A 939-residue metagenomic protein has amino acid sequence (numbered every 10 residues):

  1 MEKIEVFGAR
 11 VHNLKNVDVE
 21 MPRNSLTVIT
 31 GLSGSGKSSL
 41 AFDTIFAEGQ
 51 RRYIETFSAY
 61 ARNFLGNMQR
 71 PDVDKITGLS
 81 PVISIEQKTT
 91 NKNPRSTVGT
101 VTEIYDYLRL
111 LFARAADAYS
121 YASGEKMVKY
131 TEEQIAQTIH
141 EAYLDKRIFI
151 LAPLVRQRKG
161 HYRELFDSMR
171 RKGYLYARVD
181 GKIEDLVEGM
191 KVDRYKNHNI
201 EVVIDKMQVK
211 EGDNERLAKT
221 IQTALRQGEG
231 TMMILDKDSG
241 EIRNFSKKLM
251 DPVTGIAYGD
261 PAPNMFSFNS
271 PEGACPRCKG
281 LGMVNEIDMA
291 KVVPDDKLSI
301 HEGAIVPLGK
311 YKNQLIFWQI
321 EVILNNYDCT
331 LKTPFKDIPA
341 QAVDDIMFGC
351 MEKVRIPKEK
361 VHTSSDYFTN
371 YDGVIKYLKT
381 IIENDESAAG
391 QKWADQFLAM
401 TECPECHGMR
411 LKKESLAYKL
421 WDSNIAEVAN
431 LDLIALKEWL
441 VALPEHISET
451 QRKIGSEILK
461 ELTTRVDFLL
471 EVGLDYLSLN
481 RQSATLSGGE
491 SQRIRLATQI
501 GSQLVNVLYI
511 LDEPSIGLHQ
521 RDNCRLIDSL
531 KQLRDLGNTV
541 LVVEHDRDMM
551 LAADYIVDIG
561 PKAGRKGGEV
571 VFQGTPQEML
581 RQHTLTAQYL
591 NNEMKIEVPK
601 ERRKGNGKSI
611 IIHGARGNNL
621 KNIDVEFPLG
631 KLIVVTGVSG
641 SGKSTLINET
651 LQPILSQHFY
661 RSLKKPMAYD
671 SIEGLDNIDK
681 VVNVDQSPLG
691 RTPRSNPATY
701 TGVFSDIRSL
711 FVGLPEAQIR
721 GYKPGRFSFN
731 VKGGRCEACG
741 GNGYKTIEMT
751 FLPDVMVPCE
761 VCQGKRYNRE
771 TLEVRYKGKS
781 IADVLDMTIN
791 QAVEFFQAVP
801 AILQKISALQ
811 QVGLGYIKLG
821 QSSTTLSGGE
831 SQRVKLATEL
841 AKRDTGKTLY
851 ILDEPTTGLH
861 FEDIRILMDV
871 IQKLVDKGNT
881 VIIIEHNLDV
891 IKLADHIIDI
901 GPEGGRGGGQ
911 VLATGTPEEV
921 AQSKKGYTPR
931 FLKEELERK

Functional and structural regions predicted by a protein language model:
M1-K939: Conserved phosphate-binding elements of NTP-dependent enzyme cores
